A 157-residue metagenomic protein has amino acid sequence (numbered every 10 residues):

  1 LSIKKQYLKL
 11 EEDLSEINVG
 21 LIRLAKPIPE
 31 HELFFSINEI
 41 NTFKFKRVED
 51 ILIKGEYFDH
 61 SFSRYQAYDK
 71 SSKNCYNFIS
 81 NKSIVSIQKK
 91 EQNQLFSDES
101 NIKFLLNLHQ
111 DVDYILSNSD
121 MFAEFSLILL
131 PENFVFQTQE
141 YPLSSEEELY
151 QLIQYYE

Functional and structural regions predicted by a protein language model:
K4, V19, E91-S100, Y155: Surface-exposed, polar/charged interaction patches used for macromolecular assembly or partner binding
Q6-S15, E99-Q110: Short, flexible, solvent-exposed loop/turn segments with mixed acidic/basic and small polar residues
L10-I28: Terminal, regulation- and interaction-focused segments at domain boundaries
I17-L21, F104, Q110-I115, D120: Short, surface-exposed beta-edge/turn micro-motifs
P27-F34, S72-C75, I87, F122-I128: Short, surface-exposed beta-strand/loop "edge" segments at domain boundaries and coil↔beta transitions
P29-N74: Short, well-structured hydrophobic secondary-structure segments
Y57-E99: Surface-exposed, low-hydrophobicity interaction/linker segments
D111-E157: Glycine-rich, aromatic-bearing surface loops/beta-hairpins
